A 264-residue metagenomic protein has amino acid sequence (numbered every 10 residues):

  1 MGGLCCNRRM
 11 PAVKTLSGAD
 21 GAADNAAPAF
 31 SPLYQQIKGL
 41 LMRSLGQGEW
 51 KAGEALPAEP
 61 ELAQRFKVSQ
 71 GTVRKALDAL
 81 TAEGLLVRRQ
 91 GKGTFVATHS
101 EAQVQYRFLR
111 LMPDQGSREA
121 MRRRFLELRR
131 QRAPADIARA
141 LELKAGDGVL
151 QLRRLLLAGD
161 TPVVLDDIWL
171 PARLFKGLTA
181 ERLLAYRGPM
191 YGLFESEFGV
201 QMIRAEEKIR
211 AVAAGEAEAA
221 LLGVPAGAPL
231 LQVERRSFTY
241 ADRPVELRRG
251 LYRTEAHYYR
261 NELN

Functional and structural regions predicted by a protein language model:
M1-V68: Extreme N-terminal segment that seeds HTH/winged-HTH DNA-binding domains in transcriptional regulators
C6-R8, A12, T98-N264: All-alpha effector-binding/dimerization core of bacterial HTH-type transcriptional repressors
G46, S69, R89-G91, E197 (+1 more regions): Short glycine/serine/threonine-biased micro-segments
E49-W50, E83-G91, A97-T98: Beta-hairpin "wing" of winged helix-turn-helix
T72: Residues in the helix-turn-helix
L77: DNA major-groove recognition helix of helix-turn-helix
